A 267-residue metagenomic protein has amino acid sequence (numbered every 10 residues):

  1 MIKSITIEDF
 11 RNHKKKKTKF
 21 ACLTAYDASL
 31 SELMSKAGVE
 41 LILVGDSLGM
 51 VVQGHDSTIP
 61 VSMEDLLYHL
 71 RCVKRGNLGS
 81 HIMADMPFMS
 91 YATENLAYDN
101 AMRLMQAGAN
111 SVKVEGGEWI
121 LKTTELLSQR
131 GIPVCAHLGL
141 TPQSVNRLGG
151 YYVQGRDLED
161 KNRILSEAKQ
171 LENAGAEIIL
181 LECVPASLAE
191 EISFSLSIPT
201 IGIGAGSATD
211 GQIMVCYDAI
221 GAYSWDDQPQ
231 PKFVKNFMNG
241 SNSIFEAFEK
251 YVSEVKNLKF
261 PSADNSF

Functional and structural regions predicted by a protein language model:
I2-M238, N242-F267: Alpha/beta enzyme core
